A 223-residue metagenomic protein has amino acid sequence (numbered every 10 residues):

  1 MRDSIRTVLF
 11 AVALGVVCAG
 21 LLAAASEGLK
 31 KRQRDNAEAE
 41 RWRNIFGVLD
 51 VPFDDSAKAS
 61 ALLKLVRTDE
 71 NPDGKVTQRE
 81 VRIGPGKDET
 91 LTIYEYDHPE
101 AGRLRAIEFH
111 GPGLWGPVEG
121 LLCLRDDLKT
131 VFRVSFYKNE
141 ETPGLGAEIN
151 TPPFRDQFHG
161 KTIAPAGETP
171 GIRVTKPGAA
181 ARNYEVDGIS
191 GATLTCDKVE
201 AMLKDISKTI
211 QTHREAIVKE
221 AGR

Functional and structural regions predicted by a protein language model:
R2-R223: Flexible, solvent-exposed loop/hinge segments and secondary-structure transition points
